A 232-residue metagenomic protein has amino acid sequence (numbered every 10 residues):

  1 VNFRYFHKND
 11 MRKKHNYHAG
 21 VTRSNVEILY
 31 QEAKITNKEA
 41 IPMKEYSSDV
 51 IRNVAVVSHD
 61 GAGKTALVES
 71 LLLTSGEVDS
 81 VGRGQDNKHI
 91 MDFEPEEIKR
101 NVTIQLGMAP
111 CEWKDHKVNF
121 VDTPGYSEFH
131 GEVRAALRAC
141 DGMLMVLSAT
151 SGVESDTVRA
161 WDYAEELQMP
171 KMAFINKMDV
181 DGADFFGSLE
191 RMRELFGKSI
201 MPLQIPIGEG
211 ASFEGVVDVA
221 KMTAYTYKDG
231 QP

Functional and structural regions predicted by a protein language model:
N2-K8: Extreme N-terminal basic, low-complexity initiation segments that serve as generic localization/processing leaders
K8-M11, N16-A19, V26: Short hydrophobic alpha-helical segments enriched in small aliphatic residues
V21-T22, M178: N-terminal, intrinsically disordered, basic low-complexity segments enriched in Arg/Pro/Ser/Thr
E27, K114, P232: Extended, highly charged clamp/arch subdomains and adjacent linkers that form or line substrate-binding channels
A33-A62, S80-V81, S148-P232: P-loop NTPase catalytic nucleotide-binding module
N37-L147, S151-V153, P202: P-loop NTPase switch module centered on the Walker A-proximal segment
